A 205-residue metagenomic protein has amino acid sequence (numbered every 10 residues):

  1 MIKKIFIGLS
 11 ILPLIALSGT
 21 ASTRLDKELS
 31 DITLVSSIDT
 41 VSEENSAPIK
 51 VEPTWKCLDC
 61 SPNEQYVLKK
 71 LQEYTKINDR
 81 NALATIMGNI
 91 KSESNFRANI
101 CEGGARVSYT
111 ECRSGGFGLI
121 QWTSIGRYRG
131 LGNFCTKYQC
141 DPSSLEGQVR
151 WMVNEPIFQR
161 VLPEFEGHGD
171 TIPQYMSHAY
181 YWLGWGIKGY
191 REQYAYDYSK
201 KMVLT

Functional and structural regions predicted by a protein language model:
M1-K3, K91-S92: Short, flexible beta-strand-to-coil junctions
I2-D39, Y128-T205: Non-catalytic cell-wall polysaccharide-engagement segments
I5, N81, V107: Sparse, context-dependent recognition of short Cys/His-centered cofactor- or disulfide-binding micro-motifs
D26-L83: N-terminal leader/targeting peptides and immediately adjacent processing regions
N45-V67, S94-G169: Peptidoglycan-targeting cell-wall enzymes and recognition modules
Q65-K69, E73, A84-M87, R150 (+2 more regions): Solvent-exposed, polar/charged alpha-helical surfaces in well-ordered, non-transmembrane soluble domains, broadly
K76-R80, Y109, Y175-Y180: Hydrophobic alpha-helical context, especially transmembrane and signal-peptide helices
R80-R97: Short, functionally critical alpha-helical segments immediately adjacent to catalytic or ligand/cofactor-binding
